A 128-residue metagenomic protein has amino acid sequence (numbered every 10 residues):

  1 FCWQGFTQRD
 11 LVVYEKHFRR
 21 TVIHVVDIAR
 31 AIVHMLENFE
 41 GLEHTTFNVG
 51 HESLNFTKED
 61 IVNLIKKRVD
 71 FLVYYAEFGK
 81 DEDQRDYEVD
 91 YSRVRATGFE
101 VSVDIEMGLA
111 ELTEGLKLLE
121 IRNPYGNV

Functional and structural regions predicted by a protein language model:
G5-V128: C-terminal substrate-binding subdomain of Rossmann-fold SDR/epimerase-dehydratase oxidoreductases
